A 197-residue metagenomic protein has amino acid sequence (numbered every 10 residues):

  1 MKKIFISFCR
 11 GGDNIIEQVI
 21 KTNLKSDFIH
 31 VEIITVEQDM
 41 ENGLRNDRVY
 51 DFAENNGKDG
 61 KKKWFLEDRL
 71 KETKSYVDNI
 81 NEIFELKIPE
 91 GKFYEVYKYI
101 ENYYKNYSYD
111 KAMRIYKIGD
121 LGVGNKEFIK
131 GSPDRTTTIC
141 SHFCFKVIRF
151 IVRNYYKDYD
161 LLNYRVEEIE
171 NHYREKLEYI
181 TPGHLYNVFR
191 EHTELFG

Functional and structural regions predicted by a protein language model:
M1-F28, H172-E175, T181-H192, F196-G197: Donor-binding and catalytic core of enzymes assembling or modifying cell-surface/extracellular glycoconjugates
F8-I88, F128-G131: Glycine-rich catalytic cores of cysteine/serine-nucleophile enzymes that process amide/ester linkages in cell-envelope
D27-H30, N106-Y107, R153: Structural alpha-beta junctions
E72-Y76, K87-V123: A structural motif
A112-G197: Activation targets extended, charge/polar-rich intrinsically disordered C-terminal tails
